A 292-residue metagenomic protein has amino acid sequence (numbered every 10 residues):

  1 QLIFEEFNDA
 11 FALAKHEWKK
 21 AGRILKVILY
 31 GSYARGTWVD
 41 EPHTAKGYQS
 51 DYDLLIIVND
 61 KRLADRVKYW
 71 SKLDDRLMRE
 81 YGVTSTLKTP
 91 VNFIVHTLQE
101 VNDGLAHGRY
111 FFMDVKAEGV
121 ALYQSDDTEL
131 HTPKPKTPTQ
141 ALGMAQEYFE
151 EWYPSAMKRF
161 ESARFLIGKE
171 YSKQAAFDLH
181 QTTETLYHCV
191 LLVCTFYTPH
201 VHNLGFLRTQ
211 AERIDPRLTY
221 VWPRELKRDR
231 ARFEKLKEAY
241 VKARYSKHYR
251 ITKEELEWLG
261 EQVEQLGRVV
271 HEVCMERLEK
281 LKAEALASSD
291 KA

Functional and structural regions predicted by a protein language model:
Q1-K15, A21, D40-L105: Metal-dependent nucleotidyltransferase catalytic core
A21-R23, K237: A short, polar/charged loop/turn motif at coil->beta-strand junctions and beta-hairpin connectors
I24-W38: Short gly/ser-rich loop at a beta-strand->alpha-helix junction or flexible surface loop bordering the NTP-binding
Y30-S32, N59, H180: An acidic- and aromatic-residue-enriched active-site/binding cleft used to recognize and process polar
Y33, K61, Y249: Flexible, active-site-proximal loop/turn residues at the rims of small-molecule/cofactor binding pockets and catalytic
A64-S71, S85-A292: Terminal alpha-helical segments
